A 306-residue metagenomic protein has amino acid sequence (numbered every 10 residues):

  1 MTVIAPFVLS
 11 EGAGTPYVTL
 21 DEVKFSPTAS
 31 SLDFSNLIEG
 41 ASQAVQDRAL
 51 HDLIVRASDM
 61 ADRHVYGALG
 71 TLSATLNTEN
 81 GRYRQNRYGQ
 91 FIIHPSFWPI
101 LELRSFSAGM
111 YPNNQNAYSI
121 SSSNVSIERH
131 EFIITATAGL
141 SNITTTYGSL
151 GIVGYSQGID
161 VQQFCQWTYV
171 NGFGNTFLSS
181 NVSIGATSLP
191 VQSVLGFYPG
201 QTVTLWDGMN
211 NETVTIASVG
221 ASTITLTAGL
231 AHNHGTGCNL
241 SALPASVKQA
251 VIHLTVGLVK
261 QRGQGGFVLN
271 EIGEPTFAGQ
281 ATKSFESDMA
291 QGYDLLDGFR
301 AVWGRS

Functional and structural regions predicted by a protein language model:
M1-S306: Divalent metal-cofactor coordination and adjacent catalytic microenvironments
